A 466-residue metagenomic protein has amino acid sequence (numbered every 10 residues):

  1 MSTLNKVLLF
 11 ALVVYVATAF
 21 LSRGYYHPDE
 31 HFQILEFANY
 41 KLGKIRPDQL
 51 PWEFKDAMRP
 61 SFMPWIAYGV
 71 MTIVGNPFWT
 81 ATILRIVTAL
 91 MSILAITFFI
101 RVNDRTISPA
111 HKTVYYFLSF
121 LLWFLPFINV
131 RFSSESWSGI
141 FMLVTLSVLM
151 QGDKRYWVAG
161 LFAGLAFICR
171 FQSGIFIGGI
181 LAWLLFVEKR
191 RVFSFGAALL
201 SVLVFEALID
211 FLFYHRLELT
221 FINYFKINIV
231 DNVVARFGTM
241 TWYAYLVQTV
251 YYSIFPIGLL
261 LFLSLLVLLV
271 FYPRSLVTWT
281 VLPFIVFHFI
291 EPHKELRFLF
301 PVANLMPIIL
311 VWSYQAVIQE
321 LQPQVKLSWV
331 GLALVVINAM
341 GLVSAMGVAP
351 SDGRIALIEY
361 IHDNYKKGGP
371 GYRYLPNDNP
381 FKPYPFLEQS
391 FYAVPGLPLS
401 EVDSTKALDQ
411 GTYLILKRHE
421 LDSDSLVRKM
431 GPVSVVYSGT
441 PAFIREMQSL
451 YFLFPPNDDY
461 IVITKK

Functional and structural regions predicted by a protein language model:
M1-S2, L146-A163, Q172-V204, V270 (+1 more regions): Perimembrane helix-loop-helix junctions
L4-L12, L200, V204, V270 (+4 more regions): Signature aromatic-anchored transmembrane alpha helix within multi-pass, membrane-resident enzymes that catalyze glycan
L12, T82, I86-H111: Transmembrane-helix motifs of polytopic, lipid-linked glycan transferases
H27-D29, F127-W137, L296: Short acidic/glycine- and proline-prone juxtamembrane loop motifs at membrane-interface regions of multi-pass membrane
N39, E135-W137, F141, A166 (+4 more regions): Hydrophobic/aromatic-rich transmembrane helices and adjacent perimembrane loops
I96-R101, L118-N129, W137-F162, L305-I309: Specific aromatic-rich, kink-prone transmembrane helix
C169-A244, Q248-L260, T278, I290: Membrane-lumen/periplasm interface segments of specific transmembrane helices in polyprenyl phosphate-linked
S328-Y413, R418-H419, S449, P455-V462: Membrane-embedded, lumen/periplasm-facing catalytic core of multi-pass transferases that use lipid-linked donors
